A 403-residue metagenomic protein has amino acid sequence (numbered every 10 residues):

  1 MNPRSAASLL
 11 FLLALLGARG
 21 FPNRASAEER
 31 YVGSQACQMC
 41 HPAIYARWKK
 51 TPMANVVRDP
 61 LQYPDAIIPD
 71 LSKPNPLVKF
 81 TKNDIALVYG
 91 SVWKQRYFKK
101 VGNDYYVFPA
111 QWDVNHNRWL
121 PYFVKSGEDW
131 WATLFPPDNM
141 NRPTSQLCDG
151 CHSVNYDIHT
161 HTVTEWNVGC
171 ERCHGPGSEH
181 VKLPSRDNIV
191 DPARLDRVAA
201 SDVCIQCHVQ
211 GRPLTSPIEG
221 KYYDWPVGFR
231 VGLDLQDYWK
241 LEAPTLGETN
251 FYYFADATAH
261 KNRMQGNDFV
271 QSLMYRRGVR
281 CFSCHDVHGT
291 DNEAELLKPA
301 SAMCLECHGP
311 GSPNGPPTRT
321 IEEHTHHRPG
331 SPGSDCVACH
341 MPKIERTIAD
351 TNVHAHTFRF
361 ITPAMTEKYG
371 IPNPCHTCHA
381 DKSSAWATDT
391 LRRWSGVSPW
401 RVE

Functional and structural regions predicted by a protein language model:
M1-A6: Positively charged n-region of N-terminal signal peptides that target proteins for export
S8-R19: Bacterial N-terminal signal peptides
P22-A27: Boundary at the C-terminal end of the N-terminal hydrophobic targeting segment
Y31, Q35, A43-A132, D157-E403: Primarily the internal scaffold of c-type cytochrome electron-transfer domains, especially repeated/multiheme c-type
K125-T133, N141-L147, S153: A gly/proline- and charged-residue-enriched helix-loop-helix capping module
P136: Ferredoxin-like iron-sulfur electron-transfer modules
